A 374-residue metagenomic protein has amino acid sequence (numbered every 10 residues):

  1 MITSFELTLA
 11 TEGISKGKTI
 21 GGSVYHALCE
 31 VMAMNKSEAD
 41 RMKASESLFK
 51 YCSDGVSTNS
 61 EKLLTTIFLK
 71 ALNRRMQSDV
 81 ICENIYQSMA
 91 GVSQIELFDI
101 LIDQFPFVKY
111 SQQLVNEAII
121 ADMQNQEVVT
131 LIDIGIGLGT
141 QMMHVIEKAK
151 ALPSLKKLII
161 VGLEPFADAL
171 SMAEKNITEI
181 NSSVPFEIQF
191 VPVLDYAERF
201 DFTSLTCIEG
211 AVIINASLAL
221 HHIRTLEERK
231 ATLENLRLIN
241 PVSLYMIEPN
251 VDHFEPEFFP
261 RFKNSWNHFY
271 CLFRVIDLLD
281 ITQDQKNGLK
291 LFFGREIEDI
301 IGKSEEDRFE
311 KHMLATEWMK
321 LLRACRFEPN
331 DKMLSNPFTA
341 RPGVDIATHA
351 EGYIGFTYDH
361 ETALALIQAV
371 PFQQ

Functional and structural regions predicted by a protein language model:
M1-I132, I136-L138, M143, E147-Q374: Alpha-helical subdomain
